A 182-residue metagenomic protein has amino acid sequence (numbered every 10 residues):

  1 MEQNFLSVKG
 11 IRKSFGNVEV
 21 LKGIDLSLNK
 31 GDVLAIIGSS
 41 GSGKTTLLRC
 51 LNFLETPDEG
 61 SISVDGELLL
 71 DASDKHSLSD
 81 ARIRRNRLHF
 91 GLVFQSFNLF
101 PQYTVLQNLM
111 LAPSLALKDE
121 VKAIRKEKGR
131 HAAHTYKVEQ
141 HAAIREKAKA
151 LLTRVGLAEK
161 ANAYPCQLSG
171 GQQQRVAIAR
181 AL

Functional and structural regions predicted by a protein language model:
Q3-L182: ABC family nucleotide-binding domain
